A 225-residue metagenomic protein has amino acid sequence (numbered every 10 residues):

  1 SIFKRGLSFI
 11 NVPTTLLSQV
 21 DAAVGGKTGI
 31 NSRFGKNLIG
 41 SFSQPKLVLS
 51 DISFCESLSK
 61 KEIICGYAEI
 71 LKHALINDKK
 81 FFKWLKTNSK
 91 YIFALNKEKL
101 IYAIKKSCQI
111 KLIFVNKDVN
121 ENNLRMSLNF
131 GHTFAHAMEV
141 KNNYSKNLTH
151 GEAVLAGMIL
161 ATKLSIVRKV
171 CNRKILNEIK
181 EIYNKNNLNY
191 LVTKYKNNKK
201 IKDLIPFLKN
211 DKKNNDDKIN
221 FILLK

Functional and structural regions predicted by a protein language model:
I2-Y91: A glycine/threonine-rich phosphate-anchoring loop and its flanking beta-alpha core in nucleotide/phosphate-binding
K4-V12, N142-E152, V167-R173: Phosphate-handling active-site elements
Y67-L71, L85, A103-F114, L128 (+3 more regions): Short alpha-helical scaffolding segments that buttress acidic/His motifs in well-ordered protein cores
A68-I70, V170-K225: C-terminal charged capping/lid subdomain of soluble metabolic enzymes
E69, V140, I159-V167: Short glycine/serine- and small hydrophobic-enriched flexible loop segments
F81-F82, K99, V119-S127, L148-G151 (+3 more regions): Flexible, glycine/charged-enriched surface loops at secondary-structure junctions
S89-Y144: Oxyanion-binding "anion nests"
E152-L160: Small-residue-rich helix-loop
